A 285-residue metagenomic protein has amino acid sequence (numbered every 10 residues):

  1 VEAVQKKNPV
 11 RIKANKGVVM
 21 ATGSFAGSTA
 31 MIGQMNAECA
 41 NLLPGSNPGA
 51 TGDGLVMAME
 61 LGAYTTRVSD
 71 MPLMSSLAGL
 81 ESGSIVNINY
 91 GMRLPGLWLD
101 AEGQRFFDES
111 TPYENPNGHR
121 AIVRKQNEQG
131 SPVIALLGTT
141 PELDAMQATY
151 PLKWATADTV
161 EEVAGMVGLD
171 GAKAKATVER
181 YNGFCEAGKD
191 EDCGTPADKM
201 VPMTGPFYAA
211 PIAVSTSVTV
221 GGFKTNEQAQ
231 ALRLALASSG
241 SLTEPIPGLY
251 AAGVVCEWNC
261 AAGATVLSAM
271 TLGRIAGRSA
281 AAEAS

Functional and structural regions predicted by a protein language model:
V1-P9, N15, T29-A30, A78 (+1 more regions): Conserved redox-cofactor binding core of oxidoreductases
Q5-A78, V266, S279: Glycine-rich loop(s) and the adjacent beta-strand/alpha-helix scaffold that form part
N8, Q104, Q230-A231, A237 (+1 more regions): Residue-level signal for well-ordered, solvent-exposed loop/turn and beta-edge residues enriched in charged/polar side
G54-Y64, D170, K175-V178, A269-S285: Internal hydrophobic alpha-helix adjacent to the cofactor/substrate pocket in enzyme cavities
L55-M57, Y64-L169, K173: An anion/pyrophosphate-binding glycine-rich loop and adjacent beta-alpha core in soluble alpha-beta enzymes
G91-R93, S217-T219, A262-G263: Short, small/polar residue-rich loop motifs at catalytic or cofactor-binding pockets
K173-N259: A glycine-rich dinucleotide-binding beta-alpha-beta segment and adjacent secondary-structure elements that constitute
